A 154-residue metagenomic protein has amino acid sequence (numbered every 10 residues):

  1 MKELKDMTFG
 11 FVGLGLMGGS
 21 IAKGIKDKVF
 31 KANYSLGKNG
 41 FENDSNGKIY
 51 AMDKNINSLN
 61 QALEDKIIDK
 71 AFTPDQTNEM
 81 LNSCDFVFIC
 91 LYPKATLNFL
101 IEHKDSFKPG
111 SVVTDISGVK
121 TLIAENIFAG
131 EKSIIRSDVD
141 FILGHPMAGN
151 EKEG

Functional and structural regions predicted by a protein language model:
M1-N82, F86: NAD(P)+-binding Rossmann beta1-loop-alpha1 motif at the extreme N-terminus of oxidoreductases
V12, M52, C90, T114-S117 (+1 more regions): Structural motif
A22-G24, L63-E64, F99-E102, E125-F128: Short amphipathic alpha-helical segments
L36-G37, A71-D75, N98-I101, E125 (+1 more regions): A generic local structural motif
N57-S58, A95, K120-I123: Conserved short alpha-helix immediately C-terminal to the canonical SAM/SAH-binding motif I of Rossmann-like
K66-K70, C90, G130-S133: Short, hinge-like loop/turn segments at secondary-structure boundaries
Q76-F107, S111-T114: Rossmann-like NAD(P)-binding element
E102-E153: Rossmann-like NAD(P)(H) cofactor-binding subdomain of soluble oxidoreductases
